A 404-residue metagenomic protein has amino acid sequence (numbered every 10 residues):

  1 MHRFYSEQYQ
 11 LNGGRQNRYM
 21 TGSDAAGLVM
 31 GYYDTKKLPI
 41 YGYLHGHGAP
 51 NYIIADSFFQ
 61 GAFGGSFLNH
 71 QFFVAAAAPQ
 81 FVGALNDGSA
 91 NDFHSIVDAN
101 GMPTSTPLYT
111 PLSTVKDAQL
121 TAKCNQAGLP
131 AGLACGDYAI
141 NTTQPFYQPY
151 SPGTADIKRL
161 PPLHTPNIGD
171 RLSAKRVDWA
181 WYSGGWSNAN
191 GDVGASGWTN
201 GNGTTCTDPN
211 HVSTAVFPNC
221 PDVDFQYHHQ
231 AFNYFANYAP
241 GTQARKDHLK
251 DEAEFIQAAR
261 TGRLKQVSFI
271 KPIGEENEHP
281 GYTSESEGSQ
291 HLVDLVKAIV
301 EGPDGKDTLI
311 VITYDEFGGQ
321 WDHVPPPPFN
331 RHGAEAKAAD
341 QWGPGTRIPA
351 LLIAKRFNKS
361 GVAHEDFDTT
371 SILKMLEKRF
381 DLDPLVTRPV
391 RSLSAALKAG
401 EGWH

Functional and structural regions predicted by a protein language model:
M1-H404: N-terminal pro-sequences and low-complexity stem/linker regions of secreted or lumenal proteins
